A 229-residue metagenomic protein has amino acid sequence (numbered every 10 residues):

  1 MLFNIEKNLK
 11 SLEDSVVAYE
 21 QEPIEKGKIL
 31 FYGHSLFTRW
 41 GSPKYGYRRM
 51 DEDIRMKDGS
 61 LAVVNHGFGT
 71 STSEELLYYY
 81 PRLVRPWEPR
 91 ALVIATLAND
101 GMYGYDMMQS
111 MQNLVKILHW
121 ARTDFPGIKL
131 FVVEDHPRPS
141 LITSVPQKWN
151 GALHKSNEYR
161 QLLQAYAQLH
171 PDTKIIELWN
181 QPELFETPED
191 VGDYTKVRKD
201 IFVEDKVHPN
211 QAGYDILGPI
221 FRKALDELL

Functional and structural regions predicted by a protein language model:
M1-G69, E74-E75, Y79-E88: Serine-esterase "nucleophile elbow" of acetyl-processing enzymes
L30-G33, A62-G67, A91-A95, L130-E134 (+1 more regions): Structural recognition of the beta-strand scaffold that forms the well-ordered cores of secreted hydrolase catalytic
P43, Y103-Q109, T143-S144: Metal-dependent catalytic neighborhoods of phosphoester/phosphodiester hydrolases
R55, V84, L118, R122-T123 (+1 more regions): N-terminal cationic-hydrophobic initiation segments that often serve targeting/anchoring roles
H66-S71, V93-D106, V115, R122 (+3 more regions): Cell-envelope and extracellular/periplasmic
M107-I117, L153-Y159: Charged helix-capping and loop-helix junction motifs
D124-K129: A short helix->loop->beta-strand "cap" motif at the edges of active sites that frequently abuts
P137-L229: Catalytic His-Asp segment of secreted/periplasmic serine-dependent ester chemistry enzymes
